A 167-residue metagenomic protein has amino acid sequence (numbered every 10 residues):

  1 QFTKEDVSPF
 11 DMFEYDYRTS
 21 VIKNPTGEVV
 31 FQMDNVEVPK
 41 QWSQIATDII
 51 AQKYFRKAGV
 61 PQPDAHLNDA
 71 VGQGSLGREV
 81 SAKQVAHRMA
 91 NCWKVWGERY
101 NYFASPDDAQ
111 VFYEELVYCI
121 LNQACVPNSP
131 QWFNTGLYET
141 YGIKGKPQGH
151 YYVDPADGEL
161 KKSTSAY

Functional and structural regions predicted by a protein language model:
Q1-Y167: Extended catalytic cores of very large enzyme megasubunits
